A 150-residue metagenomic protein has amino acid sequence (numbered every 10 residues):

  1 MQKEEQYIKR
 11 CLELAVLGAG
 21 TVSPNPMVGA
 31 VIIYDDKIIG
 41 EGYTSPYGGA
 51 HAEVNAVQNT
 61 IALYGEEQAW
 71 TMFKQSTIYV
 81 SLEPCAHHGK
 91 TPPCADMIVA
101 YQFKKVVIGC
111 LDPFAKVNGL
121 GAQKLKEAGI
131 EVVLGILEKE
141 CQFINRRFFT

Functional and structural regions predicted by a protein language model:
M1-T21, Y64-W70, K74-Q75, H88-T150: Zinc-dependent deaminase
T21-P24, Y34: Short loop/turn motifs at secondary-structure junctions and domain boundaries
N25-V28, S76: Acidic, glycine-enriched active-site microenvironments
V28-D36: Short beta-strand scaffold segments in enzyme catalytic cores
G40-G42: Short hydrophobic alpha-helix segments
S45, S81, G109: Conserved residues at the C-terminal ends of beta-strands
S45-N59: A short, polar/charged loop-to-alpha-helix boundary motif
A50-V54, I78-M97: Local cysteine-cluster metal-coordination motifs and their immediate loop/turn environment, predominantly Fe-S cluster
